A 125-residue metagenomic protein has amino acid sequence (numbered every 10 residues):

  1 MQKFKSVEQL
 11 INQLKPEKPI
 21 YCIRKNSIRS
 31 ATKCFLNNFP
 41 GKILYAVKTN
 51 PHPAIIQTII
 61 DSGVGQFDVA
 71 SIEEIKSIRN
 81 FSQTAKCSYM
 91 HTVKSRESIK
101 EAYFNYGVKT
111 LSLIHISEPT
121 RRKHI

Functional and structural regions predicted by a protein language model:
M1-T110, S117: A charged N-terminal "starter" segment
I114-I125: Single conserved hydrophobic/aromatic residue that forms the stacking wall/gate of nucleotide- or nucleobase-binding
